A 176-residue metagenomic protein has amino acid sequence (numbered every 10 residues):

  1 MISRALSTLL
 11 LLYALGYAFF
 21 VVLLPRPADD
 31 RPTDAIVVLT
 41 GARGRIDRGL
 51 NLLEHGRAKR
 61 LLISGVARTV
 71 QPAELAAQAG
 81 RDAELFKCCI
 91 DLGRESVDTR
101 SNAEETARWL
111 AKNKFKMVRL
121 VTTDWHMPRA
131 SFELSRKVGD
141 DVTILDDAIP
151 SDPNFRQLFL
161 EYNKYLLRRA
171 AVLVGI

Functional and structural regions predicted by a protein language model:
M1-I2, N154: Hydrophobic, aromatic-rich alpha-helical transmembrane segments and their membrane-interface anchor motifs
S3-F19: Hydrophobic membrane-insertion alpha-helices, especially the h-region of bacterial N-terminal signal peptides
Y17, V21, N113, L166-R169: Generic alpha-helical secondary structure signal
V21-F159: A structural signal for short, hydrophobic/glycine-enriched beta-strand patches
N154-I176: A transmembrane-helix-recognition feature enriched in membrane-embedded lipid enzymes and envelope glyco-/phospholipid
